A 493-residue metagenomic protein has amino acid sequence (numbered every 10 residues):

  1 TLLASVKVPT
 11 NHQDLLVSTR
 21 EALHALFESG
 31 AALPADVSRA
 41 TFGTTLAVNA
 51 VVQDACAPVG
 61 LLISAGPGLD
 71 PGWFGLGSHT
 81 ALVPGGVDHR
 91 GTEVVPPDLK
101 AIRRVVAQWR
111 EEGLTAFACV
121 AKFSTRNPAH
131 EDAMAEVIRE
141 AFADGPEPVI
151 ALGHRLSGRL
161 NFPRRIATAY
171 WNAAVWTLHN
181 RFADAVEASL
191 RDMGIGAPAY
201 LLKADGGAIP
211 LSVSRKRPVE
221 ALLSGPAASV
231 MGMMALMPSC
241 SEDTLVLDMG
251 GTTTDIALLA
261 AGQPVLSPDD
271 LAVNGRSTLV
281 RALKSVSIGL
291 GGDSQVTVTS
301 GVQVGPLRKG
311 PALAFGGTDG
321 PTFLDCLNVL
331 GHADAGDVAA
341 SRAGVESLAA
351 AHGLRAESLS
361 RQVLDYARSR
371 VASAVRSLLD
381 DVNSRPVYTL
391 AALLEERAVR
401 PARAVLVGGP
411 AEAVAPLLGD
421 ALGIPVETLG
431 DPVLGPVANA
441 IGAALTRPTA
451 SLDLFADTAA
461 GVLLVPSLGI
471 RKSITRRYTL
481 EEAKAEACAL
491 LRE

Functional and structural regions predicted by a protein language model:
T1-E493: N-terminally biased helix-coil "hinge/interface" segments that flank
